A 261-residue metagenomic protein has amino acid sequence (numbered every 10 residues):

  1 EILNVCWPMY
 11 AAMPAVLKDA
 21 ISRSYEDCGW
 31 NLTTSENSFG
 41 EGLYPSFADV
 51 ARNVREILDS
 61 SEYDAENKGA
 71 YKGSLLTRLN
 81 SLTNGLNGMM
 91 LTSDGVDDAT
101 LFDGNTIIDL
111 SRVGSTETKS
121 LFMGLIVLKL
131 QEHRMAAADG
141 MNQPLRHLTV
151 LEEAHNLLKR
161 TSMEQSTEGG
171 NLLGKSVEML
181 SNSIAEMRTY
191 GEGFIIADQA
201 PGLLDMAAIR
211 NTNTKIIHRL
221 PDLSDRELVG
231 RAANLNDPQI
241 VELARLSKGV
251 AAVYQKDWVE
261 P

Functional and structural regions predicted by a protein language model:
E1-A185, T189-E192, V253-D257: P-loop NTPase motor domains
T167-E168, L173-P261: Conserved ATP-driven motor cores of ASCE-family P-loop NTPases powering translocation/secretion/packaging/pilus
